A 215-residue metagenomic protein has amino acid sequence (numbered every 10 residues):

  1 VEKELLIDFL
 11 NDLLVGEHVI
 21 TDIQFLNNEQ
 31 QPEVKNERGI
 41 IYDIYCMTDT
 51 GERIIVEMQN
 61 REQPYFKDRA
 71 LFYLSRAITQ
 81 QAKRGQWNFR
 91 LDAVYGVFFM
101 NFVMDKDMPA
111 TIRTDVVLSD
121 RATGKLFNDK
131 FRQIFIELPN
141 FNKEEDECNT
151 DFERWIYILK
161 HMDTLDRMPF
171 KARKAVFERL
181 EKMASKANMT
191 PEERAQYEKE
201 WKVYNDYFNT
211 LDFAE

Functional and structural regions predicted by a protein language model:
V1-R132, N142-E144: Accessory alpha/beta interaction modules
K3-D8, D68, L91-V94, Q133 (+4 more regions): Non-catalytic, well-ordered alpha-helical scaffold segments
L26, F99-M100, I136, N209 (+1 more regions): Compositionally biased, low-structure terminal segments
I54-Q59, Y157-E215: Short, charged alpha-helical interaction segments and adjacent helix-coil junctions
T111-V117, N149-I156, W201: Short intrinsically disordered coil segments
D129-A172: Upstream accessory/linker segments immediately N-terminal to the RecA-like ATPase cores of bacterial MutS and a subset
